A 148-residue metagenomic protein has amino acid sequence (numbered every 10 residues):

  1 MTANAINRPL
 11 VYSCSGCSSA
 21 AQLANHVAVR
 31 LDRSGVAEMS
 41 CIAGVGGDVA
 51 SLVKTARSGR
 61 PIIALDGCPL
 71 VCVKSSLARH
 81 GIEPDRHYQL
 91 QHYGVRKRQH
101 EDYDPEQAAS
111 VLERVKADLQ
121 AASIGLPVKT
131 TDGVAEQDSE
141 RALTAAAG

Functional and structural regions predicted by a protein language model:
M1-C41, S51, A56-P61, L70-G148: Iron-sulfur (Fe-S) cluster-binding modules
D48: S-adenosyl-L-methionine/SAH cofactor-binding core of RNA-modifying enzymes
D66-G67: Short secondary-structure boundary segments
